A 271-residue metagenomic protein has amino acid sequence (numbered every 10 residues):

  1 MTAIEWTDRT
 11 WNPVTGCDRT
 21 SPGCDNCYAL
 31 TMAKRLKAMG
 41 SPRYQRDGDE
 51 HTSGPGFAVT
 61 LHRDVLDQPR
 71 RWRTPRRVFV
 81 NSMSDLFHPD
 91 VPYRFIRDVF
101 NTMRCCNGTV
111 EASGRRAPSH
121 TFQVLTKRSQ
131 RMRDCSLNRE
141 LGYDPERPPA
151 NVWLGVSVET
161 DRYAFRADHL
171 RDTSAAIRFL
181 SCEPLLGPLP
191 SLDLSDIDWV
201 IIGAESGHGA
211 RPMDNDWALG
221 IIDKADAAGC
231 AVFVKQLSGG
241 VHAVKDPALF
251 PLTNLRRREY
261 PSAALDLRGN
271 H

Functional and structural regions predicted by a protein language model:
M1-R9, V14-T15, R19-T20, D25-V152 (+2 more regions): Conserved Radical SAM active-site core
M1-T15, R19, L36-G40, G108 (+2 more regions): Auxiliary Fe-S-binding modules of radical SAM enzymes
R77-F79, T121-Q123, N151-G155, I177-S181 (+2 more regions): Structural preference for beta-strand elements that scaffold enzyme active sites
M83-D85, K127-S129, S157-D161, E183-L185 (+2 more regions): Active-site beta-loop-alpha junctions enriched in small/polar residues
D90, D161-F165, G209-D216: Conserved non-cysteine loop/helix-boundary elements of the Radical SAM core domain that shape
D98-N101, D134, H169-D172, D216-D223 (+1 more regions): Alpha-helical scaffolding segments of alpha/beta enzyme cores, especially the outer helices of TIM-barrel or partial
P145-E159, R256-P261, D266: Acidic, His- and aromatic-enriched active-site or binding-groove loops in soluble protein domains that engage sugars
P149, V156-D198, A204: Histidine/lysine/aspartate-rich catalytic loop segments that bind and position anionic ligands
